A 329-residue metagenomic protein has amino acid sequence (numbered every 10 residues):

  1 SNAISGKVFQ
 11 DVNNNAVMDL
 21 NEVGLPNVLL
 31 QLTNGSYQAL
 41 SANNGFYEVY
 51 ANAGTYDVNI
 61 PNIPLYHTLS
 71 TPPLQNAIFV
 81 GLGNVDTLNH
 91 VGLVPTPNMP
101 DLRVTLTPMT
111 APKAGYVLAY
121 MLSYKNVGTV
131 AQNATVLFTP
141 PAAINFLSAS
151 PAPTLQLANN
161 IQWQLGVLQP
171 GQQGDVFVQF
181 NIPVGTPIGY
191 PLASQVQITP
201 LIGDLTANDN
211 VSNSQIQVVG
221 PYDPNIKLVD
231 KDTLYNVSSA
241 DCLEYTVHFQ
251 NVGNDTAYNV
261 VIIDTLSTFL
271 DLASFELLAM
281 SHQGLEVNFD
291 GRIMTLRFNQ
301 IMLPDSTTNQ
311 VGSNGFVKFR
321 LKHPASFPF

Functional and structural regions predicted by a protein language model:
S1-F329: Exported/extracytosolic protein signature
